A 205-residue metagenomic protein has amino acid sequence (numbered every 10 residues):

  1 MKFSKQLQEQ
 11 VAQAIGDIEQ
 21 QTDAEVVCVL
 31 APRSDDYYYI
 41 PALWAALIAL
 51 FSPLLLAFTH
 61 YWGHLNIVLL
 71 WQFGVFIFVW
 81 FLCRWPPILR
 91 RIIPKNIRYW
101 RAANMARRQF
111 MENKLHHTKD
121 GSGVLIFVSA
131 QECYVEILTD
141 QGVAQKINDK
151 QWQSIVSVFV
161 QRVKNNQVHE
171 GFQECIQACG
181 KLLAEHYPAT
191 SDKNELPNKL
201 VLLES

Functional and structural regions predicted by a protein language model:
K2-V26: Short, charged cytosolic
F3, Q141-L200: A membrane-cytosol interface segment of integral membrane proteins
D23, I126, C175: Residue-level signature of catalytic and energy-coupling elements of molecular machines, predominantly ATP/GTP-dependent
Y37-I48: Select subsegments of transmembrane alpha-helices in polytopic membrane proteins, especially boundary-proximal
I48-F58: Hydrophobic and amphipathic membrane-targeting/association helices
A57-I92: Transmembrane alpha-helices and immediately adjacent membrane-cytoplasm interface residues in multi-pass integral
K95-E112: Membrane-cytosol interface motif
R107-T139: Acidic, Ser/Thr-rich low-complexity segments on the non-lumenal side of membrane proteins
